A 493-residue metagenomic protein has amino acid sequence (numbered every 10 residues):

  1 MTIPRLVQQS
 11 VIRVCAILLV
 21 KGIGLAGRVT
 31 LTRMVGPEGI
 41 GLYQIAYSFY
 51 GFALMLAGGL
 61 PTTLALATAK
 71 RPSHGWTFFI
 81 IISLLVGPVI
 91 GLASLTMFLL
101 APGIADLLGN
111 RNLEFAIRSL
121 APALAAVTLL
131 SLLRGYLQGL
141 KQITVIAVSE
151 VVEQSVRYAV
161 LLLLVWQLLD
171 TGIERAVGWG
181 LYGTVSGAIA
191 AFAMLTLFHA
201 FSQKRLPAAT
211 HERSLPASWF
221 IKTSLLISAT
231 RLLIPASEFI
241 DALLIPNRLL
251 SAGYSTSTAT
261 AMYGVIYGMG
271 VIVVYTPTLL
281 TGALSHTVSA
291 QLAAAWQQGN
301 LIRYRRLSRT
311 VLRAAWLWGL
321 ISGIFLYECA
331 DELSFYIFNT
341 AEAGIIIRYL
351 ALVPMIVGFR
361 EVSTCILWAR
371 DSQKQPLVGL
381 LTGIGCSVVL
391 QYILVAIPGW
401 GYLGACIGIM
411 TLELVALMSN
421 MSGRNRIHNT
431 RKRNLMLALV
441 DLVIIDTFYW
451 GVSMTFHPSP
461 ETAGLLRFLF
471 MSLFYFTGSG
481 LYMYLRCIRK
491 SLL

Functional and structural regions predicted by a protein language model:
M1, V177-L181, T196-L232, R426-L439: Interhelical loop/hinge segments that connect adjacent transmembrane helices in multipass membrane
P4-P61, G91-S94, F98, A123 (+1 more regions): Signature of the first transmembrane helix
Q9-V20, G24, T184-A191, L195-H199 (+1 more regions): Transmembrane helical elements of multi-pass membrane transporters/channels
G58-P72, V271-I302, L312: Helix-loop junctions and terminal segments of transmembrane helices in multi-pass membrane transport/translocation
P102-S119, F325-M355: Interfacial segments at transmembrane-helix termini and the short loops linking adjacent helices
T128-S149, L352-L381: Membrane-interface junctions at transmembrane-helix termini in multi-pass inner-membrane proteins
S149-L163, T171-F201, T382-C386, Y402-G423 (+2 more regions): Hydrophobic alpha-helical transmembrane segments
A176, R231, R433-K490: Transmembrane alpha-helical segments of multi-pass transport proteins
